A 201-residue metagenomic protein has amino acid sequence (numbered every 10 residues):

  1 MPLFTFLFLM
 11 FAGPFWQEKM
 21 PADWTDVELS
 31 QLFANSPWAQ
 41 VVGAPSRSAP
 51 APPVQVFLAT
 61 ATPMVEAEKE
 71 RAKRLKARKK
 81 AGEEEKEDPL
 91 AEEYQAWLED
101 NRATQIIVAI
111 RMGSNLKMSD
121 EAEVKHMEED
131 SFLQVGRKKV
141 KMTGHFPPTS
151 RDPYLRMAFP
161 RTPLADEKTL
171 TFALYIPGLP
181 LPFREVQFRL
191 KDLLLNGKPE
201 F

Functional and structural regions predicted by a protein language model:
P2-F11: Sec-dependent N-terminal signal peptides
G13-F201: PEST-like low-complexity, intrinsically disordered acidic/proline/serine-rich tracts that flank trafficking/processing
